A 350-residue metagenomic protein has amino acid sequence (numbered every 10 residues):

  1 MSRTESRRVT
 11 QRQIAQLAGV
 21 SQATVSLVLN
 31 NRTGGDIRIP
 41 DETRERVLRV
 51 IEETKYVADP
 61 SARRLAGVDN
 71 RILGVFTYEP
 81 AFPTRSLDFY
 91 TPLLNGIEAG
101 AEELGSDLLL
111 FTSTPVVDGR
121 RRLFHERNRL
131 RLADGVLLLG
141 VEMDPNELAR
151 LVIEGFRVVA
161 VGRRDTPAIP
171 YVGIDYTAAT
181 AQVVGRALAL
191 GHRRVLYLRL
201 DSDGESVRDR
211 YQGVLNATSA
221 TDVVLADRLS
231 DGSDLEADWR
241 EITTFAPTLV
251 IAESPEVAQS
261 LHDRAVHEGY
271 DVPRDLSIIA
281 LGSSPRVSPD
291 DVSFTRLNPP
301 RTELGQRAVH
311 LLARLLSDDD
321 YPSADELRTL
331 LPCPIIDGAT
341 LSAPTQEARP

Functional and structural regions predicted by a protein language model:
M1-S6, V68, I72-G185, A189 (+3 more regions): Alpha-helical recognition/docking segments in bacterial nutrient-uptake and carbohydrate-utilization systems
M1-V68: N-terminal helix-turn-helix DNA-binding module of bacterial transcription factors
P80-P92, L110-R120, V172-Q182, L198-D238 (+4 more regions): Hinge/beta->alpha junction and helix N-cap segments in small-molecule ligand-binding domains
L137, V159, V172, L196 (+3 more regions): Hydrophobic/aromatic beta-strand patches that form the interior of the parallel beta-sheet core in alpha/beta enzyme
A237-P350: Flexible loop/turn connectors
